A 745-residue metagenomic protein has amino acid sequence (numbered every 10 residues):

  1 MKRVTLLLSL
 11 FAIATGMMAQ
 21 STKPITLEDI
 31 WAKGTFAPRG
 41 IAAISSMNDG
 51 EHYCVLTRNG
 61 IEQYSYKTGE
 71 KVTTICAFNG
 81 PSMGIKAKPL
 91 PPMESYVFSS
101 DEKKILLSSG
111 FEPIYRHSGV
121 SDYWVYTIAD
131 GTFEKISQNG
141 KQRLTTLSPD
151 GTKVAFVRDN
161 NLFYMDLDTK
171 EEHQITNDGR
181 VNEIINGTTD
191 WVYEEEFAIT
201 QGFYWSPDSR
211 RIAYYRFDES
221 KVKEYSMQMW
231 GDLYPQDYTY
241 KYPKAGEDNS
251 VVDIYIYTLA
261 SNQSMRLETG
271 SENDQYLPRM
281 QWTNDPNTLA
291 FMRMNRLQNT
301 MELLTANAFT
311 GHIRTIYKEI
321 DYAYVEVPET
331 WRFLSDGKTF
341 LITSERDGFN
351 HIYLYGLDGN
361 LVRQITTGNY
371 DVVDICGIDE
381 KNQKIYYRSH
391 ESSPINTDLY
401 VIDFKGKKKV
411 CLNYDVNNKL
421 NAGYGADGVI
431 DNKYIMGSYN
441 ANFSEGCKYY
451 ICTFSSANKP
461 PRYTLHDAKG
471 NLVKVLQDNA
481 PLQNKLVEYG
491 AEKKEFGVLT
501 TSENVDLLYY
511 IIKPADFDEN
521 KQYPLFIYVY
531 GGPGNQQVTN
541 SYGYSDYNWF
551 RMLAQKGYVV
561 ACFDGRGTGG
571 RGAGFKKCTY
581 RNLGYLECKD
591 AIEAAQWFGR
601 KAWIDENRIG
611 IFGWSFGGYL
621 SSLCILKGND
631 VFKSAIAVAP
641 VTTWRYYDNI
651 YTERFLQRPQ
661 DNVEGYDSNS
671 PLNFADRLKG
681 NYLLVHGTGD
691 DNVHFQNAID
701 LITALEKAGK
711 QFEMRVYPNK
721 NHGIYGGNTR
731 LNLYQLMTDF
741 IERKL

Functional and structural regions predicted by a protein language model:
M1-P24: Bacterial Sec-dependent N-terminal signal peptides
L6-S9, P278-R279, G423, T703: Intrinsically disordered and other compositionally biased segments
S9-A14, I402, A704, A708: Low-complexity, intrinsically disordered/propeptide-like segments
F11, Y214, A637: Short beta-strand and adjacent tight-turn residues that come in two discontinuous sequence segments and form the edges
A19-M436, F443-C452, A457-K459, H466: Beta-propeller folds
E224, P286, G423-L745: Serine-hydrolase catalytic core recognition
